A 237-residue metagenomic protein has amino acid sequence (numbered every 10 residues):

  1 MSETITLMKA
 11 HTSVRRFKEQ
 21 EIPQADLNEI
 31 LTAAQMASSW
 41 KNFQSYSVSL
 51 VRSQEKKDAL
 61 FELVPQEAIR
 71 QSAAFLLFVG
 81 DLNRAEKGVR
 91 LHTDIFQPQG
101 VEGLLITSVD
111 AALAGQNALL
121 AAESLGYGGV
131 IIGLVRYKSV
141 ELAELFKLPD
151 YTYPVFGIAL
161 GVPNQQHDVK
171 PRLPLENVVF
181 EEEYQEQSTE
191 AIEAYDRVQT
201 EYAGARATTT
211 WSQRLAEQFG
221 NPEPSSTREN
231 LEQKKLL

Functional and structural regions predicted by a protein language model:
M1-L237: Acidic, surface-exposed loops and disordered segments
